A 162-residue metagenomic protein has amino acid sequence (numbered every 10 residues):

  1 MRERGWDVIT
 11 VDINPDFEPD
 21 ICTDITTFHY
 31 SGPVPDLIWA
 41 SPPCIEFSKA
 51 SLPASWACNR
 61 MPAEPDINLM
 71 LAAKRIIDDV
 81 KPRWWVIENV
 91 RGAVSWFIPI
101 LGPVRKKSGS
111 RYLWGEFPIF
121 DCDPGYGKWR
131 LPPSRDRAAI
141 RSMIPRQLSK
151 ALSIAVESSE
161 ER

Functional and structural regions predicted by a protein language model:
M1-Y30, D36-W39: SAM cofactor-binding core of SAM-dependent methyltransferases, primarily the Rossmann-like beta-alpha-beta module
D12, T26-L37, C44-R162: Class I S-adenosyl-L-methionine
